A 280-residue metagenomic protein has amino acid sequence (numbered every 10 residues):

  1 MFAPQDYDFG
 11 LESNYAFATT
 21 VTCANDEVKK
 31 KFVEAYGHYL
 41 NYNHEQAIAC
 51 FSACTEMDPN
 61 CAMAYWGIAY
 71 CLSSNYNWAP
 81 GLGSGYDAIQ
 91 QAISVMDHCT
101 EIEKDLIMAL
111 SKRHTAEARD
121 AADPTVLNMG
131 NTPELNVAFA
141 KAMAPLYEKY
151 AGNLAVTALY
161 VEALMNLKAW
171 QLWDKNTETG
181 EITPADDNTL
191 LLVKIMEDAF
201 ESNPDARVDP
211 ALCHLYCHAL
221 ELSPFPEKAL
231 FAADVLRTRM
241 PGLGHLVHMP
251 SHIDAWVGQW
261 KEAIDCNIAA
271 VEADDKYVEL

Functional and structural regions predicted by a protein language model:
M1-Y216, L222-P226, D234-M240, W256-L280: N-terminal alpha-helical interaction modules that lie
C217, S251: Short active-site segment of divalent metal-dependent hydrolases/proteases that encodes the spacing between
L230: Acidic/histidine-rich catalytic cores of soluble enzymes
L243-G244: Sequence context surrounding c-type heme c attachment/ligation sites in exported
